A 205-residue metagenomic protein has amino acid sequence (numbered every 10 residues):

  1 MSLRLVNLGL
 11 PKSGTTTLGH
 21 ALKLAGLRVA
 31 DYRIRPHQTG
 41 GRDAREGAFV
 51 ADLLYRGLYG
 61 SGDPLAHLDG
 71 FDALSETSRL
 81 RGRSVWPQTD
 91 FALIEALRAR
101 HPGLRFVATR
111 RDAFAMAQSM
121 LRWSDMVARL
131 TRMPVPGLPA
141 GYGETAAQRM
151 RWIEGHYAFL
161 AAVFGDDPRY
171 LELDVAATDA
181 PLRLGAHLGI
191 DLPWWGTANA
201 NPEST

Functional and structural regions predicted by a protein language model:
M1-F71, T77, W195-G196, T205: PAPS-dependent sulfotransferase catalytic core
T17, A21, A96, W152-V163 (+2 more regions): Amphipathic alpha-helical segments that form well-ordered structural scaffolds and often line/cohere around active
K23, S84-R151, A186, I190: PAPS-dependent sulfotransferase catalytic domain
R33-D43, V107-L121, A158-T205: The conserved 3'-phosphoadenosine-5'-phosphosulfate
F49-G57, G82-W86, R149: Short, flexible loop segments at the rims of nucleotide/cofactor-binding pockets, characterized by
L58-L65, R129-P181: PAPS-dependent sulfotransferase catalytic domain
G70-F71, H101, D167: Short, well-ordered alpha-helix to beta-strand connector turns
S75-R83: N-terminal substrate-binding region of glycoside hydrolase catalytic domains
